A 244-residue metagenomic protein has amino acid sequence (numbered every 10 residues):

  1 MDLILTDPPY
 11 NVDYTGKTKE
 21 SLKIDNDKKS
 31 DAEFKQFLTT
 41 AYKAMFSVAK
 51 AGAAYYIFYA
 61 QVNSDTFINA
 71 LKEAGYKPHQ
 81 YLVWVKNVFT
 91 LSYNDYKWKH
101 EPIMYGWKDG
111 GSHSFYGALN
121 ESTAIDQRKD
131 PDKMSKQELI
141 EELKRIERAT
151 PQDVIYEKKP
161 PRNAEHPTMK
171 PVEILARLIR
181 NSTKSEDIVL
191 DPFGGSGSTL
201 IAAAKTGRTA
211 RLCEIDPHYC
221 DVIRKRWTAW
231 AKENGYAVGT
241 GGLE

Functional and structural regions predicted by a protein language model:
M1-C220: Core catalytic lobe of class I
R224-E244: S-adenosyl-L-methionine
